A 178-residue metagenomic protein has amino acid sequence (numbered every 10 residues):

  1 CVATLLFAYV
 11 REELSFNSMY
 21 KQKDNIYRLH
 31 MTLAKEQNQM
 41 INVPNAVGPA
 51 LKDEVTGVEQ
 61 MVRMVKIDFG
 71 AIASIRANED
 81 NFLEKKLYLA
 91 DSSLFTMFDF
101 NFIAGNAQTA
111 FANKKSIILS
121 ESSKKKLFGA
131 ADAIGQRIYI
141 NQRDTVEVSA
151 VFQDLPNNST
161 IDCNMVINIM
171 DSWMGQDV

Functional and structural regions predicted by a protein language model:
F7-A71: Membrane-proximal extracellular/periplasmic loop immediately following the first transmembrane helix
D24-Y27, K85, Q136: Extracytoplasmic/periplasmic beta-strand context in beta-sandwich domains, especially the cupredoxin/COX2 CuA-binding
M31-M40, R63-S93, F100-S116, N141-R143 (+1 more regions): Short acidic/polar micro-motifs at solvent-exposed secondary-structure junctions
D91-A104, I117-V178: Mid-to-C-terminal secondary-structure elements that act as membrane-proximal/extracytoplasmic interface segments
